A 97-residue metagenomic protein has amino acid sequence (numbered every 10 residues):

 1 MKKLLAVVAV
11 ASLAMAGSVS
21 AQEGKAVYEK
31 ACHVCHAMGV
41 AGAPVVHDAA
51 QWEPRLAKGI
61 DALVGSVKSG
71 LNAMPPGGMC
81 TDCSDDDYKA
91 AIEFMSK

Functional and structural regions predicted by a protein language model:
M1-L4: Positively charged n-region of N-terminal signal peptides that target proteins for export
A6-A14: Bacterial N-terminal signal peptides
M15-A21: Sec/Tat signal peptide C-region and signal peptidase I cleavage site
E23-A26: Immediate flanking context of iron-sulfur cluster ligation sites
Y28-A31, G39, G70: Short pre-active-site segment immediately N-terminal to redox-active cysteine/selenocysteine motifs in thiol-based
C32-M38, A91, M95: The canonical Cys-X-X-Cys-His
H36-G65: Gly/Gly-Pro-rich "capping" loops immediately C-terminal to redox-active cysteine motifs in periplasmic/lumenal
V45, V64-M95: Axial heme c-ligation environment in periplasmic c-type cytochrome domains
